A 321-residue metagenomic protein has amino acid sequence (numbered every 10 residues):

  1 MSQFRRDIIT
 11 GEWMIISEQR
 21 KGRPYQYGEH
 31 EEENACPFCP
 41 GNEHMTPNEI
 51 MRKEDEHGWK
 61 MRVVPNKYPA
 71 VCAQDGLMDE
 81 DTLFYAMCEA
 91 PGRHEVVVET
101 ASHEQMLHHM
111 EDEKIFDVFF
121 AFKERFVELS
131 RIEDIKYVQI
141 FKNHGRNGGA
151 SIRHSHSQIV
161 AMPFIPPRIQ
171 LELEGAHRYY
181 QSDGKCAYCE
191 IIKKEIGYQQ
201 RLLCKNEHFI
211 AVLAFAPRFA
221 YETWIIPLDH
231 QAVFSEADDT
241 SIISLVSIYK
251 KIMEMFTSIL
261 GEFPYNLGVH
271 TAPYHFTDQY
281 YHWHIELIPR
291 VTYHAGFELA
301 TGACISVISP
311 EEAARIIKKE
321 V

Functional and structural regions predicted by a protein language model:
M1-H154, V160-A232, T240, M253-F256 (+2 more regions): Active-site microenvironments that recognize anionic phosphate/pyrophosphate groups
F234-S235, D239-I248: Gly/Ser/Thr-rich active-site loops/lids in small-molecule metabolic enzymes that frequently grip phosphoryl groups
V269: Catalytic cores of soluble, metal-dependent hydrolases
